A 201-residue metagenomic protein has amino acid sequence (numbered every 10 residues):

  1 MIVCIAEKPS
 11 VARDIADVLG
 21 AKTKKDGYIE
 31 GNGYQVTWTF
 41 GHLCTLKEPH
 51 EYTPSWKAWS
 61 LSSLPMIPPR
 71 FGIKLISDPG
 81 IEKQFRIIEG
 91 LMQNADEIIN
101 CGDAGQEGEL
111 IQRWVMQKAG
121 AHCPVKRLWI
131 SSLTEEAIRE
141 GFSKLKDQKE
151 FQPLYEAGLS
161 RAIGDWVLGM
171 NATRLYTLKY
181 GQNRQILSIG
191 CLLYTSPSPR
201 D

Functional and structural regions predicted by a protein language model:
M1-M170, R174-Y176: Intrinsically disordered, low-complexity regulatory segments
L178-Y180: Short hydrophobic/aromatic segments of transmembrane alpha-helices and their interfaces
Q182-Q185: Functional cation/ligand-contacting sites centered on basic and imidazole/sulfhydryl donors
S188-I189, S196: Extended, Lys/Arg-enriched charged tracts that mediate electrostatic binding to polyanionic substrates
Y194-D201: Conserved small/polar residues in nucleotide/adenosyl-binding loops
